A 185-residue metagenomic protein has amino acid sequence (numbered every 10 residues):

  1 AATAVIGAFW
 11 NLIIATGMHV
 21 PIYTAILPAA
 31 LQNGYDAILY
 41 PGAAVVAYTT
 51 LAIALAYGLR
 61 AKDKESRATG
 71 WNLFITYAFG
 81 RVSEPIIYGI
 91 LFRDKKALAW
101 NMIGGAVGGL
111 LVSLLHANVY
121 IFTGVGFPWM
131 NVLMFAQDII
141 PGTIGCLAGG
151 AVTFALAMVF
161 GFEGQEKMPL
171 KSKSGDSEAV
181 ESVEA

Functional and structural regions predicted by a protein language model:
V5-W10, Y23, L27, A44-A52 (+4 more regions): Hydrophobic faces of alpha-helical transmembrane segments in multi-pass integral membrane proteins
F9-A68, L133: Membrane-interfacial helix-loop connectors
A15-M18, G80, D138: Single, functionally critical "micro-switch" positions that shape active/binding sites and transmembrane helices
P28, E65, P85-A185: Transmembrane alpha-helical segments and their short flanking loops that form helix-hairpins/helix-helix interfaces
G42-V107, N118: Alpha-helical membrane segments and immediately flanking helix-loop junctions that form or couple to the substrate/ion
